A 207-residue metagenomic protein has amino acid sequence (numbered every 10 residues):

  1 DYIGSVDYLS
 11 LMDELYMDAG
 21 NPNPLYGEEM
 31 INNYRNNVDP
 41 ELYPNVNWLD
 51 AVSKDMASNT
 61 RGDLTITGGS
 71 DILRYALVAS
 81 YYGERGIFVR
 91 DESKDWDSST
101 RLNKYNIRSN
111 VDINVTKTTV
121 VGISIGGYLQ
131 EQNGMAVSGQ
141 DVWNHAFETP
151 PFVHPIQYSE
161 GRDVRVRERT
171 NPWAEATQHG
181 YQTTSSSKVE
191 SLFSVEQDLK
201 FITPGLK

Functional and structural regions predicted by a protein language model:
D1-V189, S194-E196, K200: Membrane-proximal, glycine/serine-rich, low-complexity loop/turn segments characteristic of large bacterial
